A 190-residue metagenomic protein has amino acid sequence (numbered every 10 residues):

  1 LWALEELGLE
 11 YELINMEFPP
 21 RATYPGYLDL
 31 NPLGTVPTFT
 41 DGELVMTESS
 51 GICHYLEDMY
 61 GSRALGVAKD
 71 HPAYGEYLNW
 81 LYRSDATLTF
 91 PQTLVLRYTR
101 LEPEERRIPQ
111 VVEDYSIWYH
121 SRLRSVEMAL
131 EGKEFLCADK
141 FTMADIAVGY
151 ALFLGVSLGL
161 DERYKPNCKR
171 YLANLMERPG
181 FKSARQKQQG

Functional and structural regions predicted by a protein language model:
L1-Q110: GST-like domain detector, emphasizing the conserved glutathione-binding G-site in the N-terminal thioredoxin-like
L13, D139, Y164, A184-R185: A generic structural-conservation signal
E17-P20, A144, Q189: Conserved beta-strand edge residues that scaffold enzyme active sites
D29, E177, Q186: Phosphate-coordinating loops and pocket residues in cytosolic domains that bind phosphorylated ligands
E57, A151-L152, R185: Active-site-flanking alpha-helical
L81-P179: GST-like fold's C-terminal all-alpha helical module
F181, R185-G190: Terminal-tail/helix-coil boundary detector
